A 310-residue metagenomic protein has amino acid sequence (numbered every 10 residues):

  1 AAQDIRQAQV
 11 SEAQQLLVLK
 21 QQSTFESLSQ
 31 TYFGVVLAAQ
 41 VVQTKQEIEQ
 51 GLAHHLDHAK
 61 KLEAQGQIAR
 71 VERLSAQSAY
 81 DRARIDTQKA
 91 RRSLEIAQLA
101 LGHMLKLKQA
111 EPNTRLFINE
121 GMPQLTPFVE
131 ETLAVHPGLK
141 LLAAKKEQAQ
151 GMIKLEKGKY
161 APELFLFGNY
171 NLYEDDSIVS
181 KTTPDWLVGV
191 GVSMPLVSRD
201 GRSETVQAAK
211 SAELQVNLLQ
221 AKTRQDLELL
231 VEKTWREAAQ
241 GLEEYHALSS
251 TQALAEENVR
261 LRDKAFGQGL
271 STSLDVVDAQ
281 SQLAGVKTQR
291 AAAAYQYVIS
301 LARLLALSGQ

Functional and structural regions predicted by a protein language model:
A1-L19, K140, K159-W186, S193-Q207 (+1 more regions): Small/polar (Gly/Ser/Thr/Ala-rich) solvent-exposed segments that form structured loops/beta-strands/short helices used
Q7, R70-D81, S273-S281: Short, charged, amphipathic alpha-helical segments
K20, T24-Q43, H54-L56, K61 (+4 more regions): Amphipathic alpha-helical coiled-coil segments
K20-L133, T234-E237, G241: Periplasmic alpha-helical coiled-coil/stalk elements that build and connect Gram-negative outer-membrane
G66, K106, G269, S308-Q310: Short helix-capping/hinge motifs at transmembrane helix termini and TM-loop junctions
L101, V190-M194, A293: Residues on the lipid-exposed face of transmembrane beta-strands in outer-membrane beta-barrel proteins
F128, W186-V192, T234: Hydrophobic, lipid-facing positions within transmembrane beta-strands of outer-membrane proteins
F128-Y173: Acidic, glycine-rich loop-and-beta core segments that form the ion-binding/anion-interacting portion of active sites
